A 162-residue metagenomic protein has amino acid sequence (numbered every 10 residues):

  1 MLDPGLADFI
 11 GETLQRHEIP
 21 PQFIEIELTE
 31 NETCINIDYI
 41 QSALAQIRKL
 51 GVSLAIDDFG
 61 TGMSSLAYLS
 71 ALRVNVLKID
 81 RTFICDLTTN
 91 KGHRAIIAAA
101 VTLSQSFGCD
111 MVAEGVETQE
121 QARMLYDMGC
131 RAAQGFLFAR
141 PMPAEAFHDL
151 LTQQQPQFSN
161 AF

Functional and structural regions predicted by a protein language model:
L2-L87, L103, F107-P141: The catalytic core of metal-dependent phosphodiesterases that act on cyclic dinucleotides
L28, I96-A99: A short alpha-helix in the C-terminal ATP-binding CA
I40, G92-H93, I97: Short, conserved glycine- and acidic-residue-centered signature motifs in active-site or ligand-binding loops
V74, H93, T152-P156: Residue-level marker of structural boundaries
Y126, M142-F162: C-terminal helical cap(s) of enzyme catalytic domains, especially alpha/beta-barrels
